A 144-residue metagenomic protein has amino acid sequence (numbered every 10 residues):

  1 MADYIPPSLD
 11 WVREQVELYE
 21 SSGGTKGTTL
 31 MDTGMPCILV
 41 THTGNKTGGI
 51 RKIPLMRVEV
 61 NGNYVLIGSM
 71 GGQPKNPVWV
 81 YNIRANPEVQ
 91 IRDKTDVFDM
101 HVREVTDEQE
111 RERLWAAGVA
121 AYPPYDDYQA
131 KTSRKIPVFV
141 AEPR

Functional and structural regions predicted by a protein language model:
M1-M31: Extreme N-terminal tail/first-helix region
A2-P7, W11, I50, V58 (+6 more regions): Soluble, non-transmembrane catalytic domains of enzymes that act on hydrophobic metabolites at membranes
S21-T25, G34-V40, Y122: Short Pro/Gly-enriched beta-strand edge/turn motifs at strand-loop
T29-L30, M56, Y81: Short secondary-structure boundary/capping segments
L30-G34, Q129-S133: Short coil/turn segments at secondary-structure boundaries
G34-G71: Short beta-strand segments
V40, F139-P143: Short beta-strand element of the conserved SAM-dependent methyltransferase core
M70-Y125, K131-K135, P143-R144: Short, structured beta-strand-loop surface elements
